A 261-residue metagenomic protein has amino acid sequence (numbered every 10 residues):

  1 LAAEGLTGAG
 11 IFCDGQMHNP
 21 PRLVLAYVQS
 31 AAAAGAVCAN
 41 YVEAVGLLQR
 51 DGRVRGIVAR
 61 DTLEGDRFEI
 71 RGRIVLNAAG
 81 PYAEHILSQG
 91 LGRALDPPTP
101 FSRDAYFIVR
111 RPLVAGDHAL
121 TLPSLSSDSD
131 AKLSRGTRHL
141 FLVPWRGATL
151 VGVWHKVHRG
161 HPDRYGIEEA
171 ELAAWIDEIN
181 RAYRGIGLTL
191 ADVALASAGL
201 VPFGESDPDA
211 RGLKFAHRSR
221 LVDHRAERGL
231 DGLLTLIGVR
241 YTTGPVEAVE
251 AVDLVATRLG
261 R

Functional and structural regions predicted by a protein language model:
L1-G35, A39, L47-R53, R146 (+2 more regions): Flavin (FAD/FMN) cofactor-binding and adjacent substrate-gating region of FAD-dependent oxidoreductase domains
I11-F12, I57-D61: Short beta-strand segments that buttress and anchor functional surface loops
R22, A26, S30, S88-R261: C-terminal catalytic lobe of FAD-dependent flavoproteins
C38-N40, N77, V151: General beta-strand structural signal in soluble alpha/beta enzymes
Y41-V45, D61-L63: Conserved SAM/SAH-binding loop
A59-E64, S124-S126: Short acidic, glycine-rich loop/turn motifs
L63-I74, A78: Core beta-strand elements of the Rossmann-like FAD/NAD(P) dinucleotide-binding domain in flavoenzyme oxidoreductases
